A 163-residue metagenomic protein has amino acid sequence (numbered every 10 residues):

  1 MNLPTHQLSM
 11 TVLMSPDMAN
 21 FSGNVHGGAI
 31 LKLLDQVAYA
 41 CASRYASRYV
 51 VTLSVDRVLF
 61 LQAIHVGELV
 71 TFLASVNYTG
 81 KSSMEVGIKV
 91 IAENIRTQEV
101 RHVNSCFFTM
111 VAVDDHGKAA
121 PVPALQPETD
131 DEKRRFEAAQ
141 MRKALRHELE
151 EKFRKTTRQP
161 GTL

Functional and structural regions predicted by a protein language model:
M1-N2, I30: Short secondary-structure boundary/capping segments within folded domains
N2-Q7, V25, Q36-Y78, S83-M84 (+1 more regions): Hydrophobic beta-strand-centered segment that forms part of the acyl-chain substrate-binding groove
T5-S9, H65-V66, N77-L163: HotDog/MaoC-like acyl-thioester-processing domains
T11, I30-L33, R57: Residue-level recognition of specific faces of alpha-helices
D17, F21, D114-D115: Short, ordered coil/turn segments that flank beta-strands lining enzyme active or ligand-binding pockets
A19-K32, L163: A conserved, well-ordered hydrophobic junction motif at loop->secondary-structure transitions
